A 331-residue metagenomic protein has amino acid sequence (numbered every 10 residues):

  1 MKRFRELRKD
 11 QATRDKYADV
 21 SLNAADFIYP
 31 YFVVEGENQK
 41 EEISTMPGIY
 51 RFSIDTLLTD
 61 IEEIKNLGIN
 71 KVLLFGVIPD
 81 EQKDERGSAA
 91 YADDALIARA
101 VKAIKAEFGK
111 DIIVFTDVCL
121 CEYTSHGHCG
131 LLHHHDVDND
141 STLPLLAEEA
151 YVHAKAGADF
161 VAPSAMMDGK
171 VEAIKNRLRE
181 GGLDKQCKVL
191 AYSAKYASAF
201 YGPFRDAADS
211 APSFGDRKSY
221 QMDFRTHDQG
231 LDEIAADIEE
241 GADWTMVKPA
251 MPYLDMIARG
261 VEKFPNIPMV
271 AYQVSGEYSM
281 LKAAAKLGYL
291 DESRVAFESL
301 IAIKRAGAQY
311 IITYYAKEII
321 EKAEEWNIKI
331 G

Functional and structural regions predicted by a protein language model:
M1-A18: N-terminal amphipathic/basic leader segments beginning at the initiator methionine
D10, L22-Y29, V34-G331: Alpha/beta enzyme core
